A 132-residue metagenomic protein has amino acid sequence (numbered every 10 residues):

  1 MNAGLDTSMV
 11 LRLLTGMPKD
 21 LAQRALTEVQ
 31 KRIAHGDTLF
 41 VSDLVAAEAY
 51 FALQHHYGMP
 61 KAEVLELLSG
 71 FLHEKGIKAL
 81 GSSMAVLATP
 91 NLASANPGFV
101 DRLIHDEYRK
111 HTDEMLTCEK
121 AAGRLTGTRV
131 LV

Functional and structural regions predicted by a protein language model:
M1-V41, H56-E63: Short, well-structured N-terminal submotif of metal-dependent ribonuclease cores
L5, F40-V41, L80, F99 (+1 more regions): Short beta-strand scaffold positions
M9-V10, E48-A52, A88: A general alpha-helix detector
K31-R32, F71, E107: Hydrophobic helix-cap positions at the C-terminus of alpha-helices in RecA-like/P-loop ATPase nucleotide-binding cores
D43-L44, E66-S94: Acidic catalytic patch
V45, A85, L103-I104, A121-A122: Alpha-helix capping/helix-boundary segments
E48-G76: Active-site-proximal, substrate-binding regions of enzyme catalytic domains and RNA-binding/basic surfaces
H105-V132: Acidic, PIN/NYN-like endoribonuclease modules and their adjacent C-terminal/linker elements
